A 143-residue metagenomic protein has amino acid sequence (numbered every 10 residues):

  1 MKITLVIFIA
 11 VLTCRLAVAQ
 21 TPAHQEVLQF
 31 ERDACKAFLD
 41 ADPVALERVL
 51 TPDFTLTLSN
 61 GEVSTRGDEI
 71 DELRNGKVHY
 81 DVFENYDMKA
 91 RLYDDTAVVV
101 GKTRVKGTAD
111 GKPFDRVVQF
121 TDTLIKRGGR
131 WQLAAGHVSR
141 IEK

Functional and structural regions predicted by a protein language model:
T4, Q20-K143: A beta-strand edge to alpha-helix "cap/lid" segment located at domain peripheries
T4-R15: Bacterial N-terminal signal peptides
